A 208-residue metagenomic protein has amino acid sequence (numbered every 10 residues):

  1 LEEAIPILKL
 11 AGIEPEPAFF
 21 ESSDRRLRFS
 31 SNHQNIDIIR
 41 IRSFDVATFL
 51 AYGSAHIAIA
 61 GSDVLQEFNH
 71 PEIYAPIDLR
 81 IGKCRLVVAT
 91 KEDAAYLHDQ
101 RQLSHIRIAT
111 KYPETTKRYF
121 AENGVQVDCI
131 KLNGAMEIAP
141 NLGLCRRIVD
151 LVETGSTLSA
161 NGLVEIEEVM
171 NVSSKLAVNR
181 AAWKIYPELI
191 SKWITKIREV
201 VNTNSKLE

Functional and structural regions predicted by a protein language model:
L1-E208: Domain-level signature for soluble enzymes in the chorismate/prephenate branch of the shikimate pathway
